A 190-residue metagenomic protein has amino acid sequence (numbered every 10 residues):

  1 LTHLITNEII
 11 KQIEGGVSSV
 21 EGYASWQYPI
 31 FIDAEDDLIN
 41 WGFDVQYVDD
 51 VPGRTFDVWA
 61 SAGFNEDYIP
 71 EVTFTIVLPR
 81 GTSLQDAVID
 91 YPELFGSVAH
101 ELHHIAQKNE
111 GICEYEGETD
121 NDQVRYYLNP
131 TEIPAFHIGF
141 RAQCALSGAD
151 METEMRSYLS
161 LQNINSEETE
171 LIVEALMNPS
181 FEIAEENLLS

Functional and structural regions predicted by a protein language model:
I5-N40: Zn2+-dependent metallopeptidase catalytic core
I39-D49: Propeptide-to-catalytic entry region of secreted or membrane-anchored zinc metalloproteases
D50-P92, K108-N109: Active-site scaffold of zinc-dependent metalloenzymes
P92, K108-I133: Post-HEXXH active-site segment of zinc metalloproteases
P92, R125-L128, H137-S190: Long, well-structured alpha-helical subdomains associated with metal-dependent extracellular/ecto-lumenal hydrolases
G96-N109, A135: Active-site recognition of the HExxH zinc-binding catalytic motif
H104, K108-I112, R141-C144: Glycine-rich, acidic and aromatic/proline-enriched surface loops and short helix-turn segments that act as binding
